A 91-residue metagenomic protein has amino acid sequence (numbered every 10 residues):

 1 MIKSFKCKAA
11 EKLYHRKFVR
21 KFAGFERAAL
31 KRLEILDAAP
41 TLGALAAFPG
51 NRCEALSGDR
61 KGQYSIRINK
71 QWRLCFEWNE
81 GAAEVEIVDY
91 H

Functional and structural regions predicted by a protein language model:
M1, A9, F18, T41-A44 (+2 more regions): Glycine-rich, flexible loop/turn motifs
M1-R32: Arg/Lys-rich, positively charged N-terminal/basic patches that mediate binding to nucleic acids
R32-L33, L42: Short low-complexity stretches enriched in small and charged residues
L36: Conserved phosphate-interacting/catalytic interface
P40-Y64: A short, surface-exposed loop/turn module that caps and links secondary-structure elements
E54-S57, Q63-H91: Enriched for short, Lys/Arg-rich terminal
